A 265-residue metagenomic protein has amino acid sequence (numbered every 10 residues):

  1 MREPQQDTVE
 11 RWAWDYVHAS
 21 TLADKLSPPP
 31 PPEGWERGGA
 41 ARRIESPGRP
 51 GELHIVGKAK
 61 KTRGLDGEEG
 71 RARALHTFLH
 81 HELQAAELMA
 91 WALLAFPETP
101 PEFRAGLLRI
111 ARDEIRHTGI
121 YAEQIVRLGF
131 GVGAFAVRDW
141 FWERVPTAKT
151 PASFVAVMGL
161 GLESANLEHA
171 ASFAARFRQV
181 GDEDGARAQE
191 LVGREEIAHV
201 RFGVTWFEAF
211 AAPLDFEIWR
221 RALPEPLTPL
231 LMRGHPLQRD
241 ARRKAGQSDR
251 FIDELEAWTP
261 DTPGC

Functional and structural regions predicted by a protein language model:
M1-C265: Non-heme di-metal
